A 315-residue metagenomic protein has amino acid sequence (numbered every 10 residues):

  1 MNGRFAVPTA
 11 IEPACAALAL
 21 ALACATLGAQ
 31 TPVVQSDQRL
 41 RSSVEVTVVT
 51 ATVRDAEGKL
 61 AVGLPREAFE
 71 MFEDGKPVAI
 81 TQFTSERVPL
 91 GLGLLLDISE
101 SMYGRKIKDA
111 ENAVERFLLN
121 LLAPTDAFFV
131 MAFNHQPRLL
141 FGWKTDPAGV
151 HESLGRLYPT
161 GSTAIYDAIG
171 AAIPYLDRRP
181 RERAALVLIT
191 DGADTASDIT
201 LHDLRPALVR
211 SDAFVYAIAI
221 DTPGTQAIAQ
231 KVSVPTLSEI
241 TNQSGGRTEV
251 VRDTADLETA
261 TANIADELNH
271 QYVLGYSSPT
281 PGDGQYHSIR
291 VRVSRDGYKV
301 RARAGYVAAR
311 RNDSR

Functional and structural regions predicted by a protein language model:
M1-I11: N-terminal secretory signal peptides that target proteins for export/translocation
G3, A16-A17, A29, S43: Compositionally biased regions
E12-G28: Bacterial N-terminal signal peptides
L27-R315: Scaffold/interface architecture of coatomer-like assemblies
